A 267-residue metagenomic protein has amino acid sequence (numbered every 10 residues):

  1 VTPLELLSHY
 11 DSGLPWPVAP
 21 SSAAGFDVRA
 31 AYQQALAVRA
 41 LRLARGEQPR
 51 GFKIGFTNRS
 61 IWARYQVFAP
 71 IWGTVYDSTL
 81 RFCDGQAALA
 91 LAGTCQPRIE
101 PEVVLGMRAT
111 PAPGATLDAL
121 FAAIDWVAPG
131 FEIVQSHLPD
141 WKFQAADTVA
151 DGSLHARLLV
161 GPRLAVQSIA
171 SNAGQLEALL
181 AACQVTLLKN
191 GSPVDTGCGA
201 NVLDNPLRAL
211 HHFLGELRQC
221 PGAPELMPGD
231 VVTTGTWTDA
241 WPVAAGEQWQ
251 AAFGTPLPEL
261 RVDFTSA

Functional and structural regions predicted by a protein language model:
T2-N205, L214, Q219-C220, L257-A267: Catalytic-core "active-site belt" of small-molecule-metabolizing enzymes, emphasizing His/Asp/Glu-rich regions
P206-A244: A conserved acidic, glycine/proline-rich C-terminal tail/linker
T233-A267: Conserved catalytic-core subdomain
